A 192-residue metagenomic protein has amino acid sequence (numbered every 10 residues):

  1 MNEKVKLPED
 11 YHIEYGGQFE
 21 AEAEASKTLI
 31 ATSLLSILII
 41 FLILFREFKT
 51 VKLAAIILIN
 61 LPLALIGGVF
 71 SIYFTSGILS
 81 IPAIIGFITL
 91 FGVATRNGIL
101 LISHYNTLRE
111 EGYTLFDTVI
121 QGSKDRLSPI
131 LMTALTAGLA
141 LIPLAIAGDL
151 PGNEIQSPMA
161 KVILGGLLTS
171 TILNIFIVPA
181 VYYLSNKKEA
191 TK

Functional and structural regions predicted by a protein language model:
M1-K188, K192: C-terminal transmembrane helical bundles of large multi-pass transporters and their helix-start/helix-kink determinants
